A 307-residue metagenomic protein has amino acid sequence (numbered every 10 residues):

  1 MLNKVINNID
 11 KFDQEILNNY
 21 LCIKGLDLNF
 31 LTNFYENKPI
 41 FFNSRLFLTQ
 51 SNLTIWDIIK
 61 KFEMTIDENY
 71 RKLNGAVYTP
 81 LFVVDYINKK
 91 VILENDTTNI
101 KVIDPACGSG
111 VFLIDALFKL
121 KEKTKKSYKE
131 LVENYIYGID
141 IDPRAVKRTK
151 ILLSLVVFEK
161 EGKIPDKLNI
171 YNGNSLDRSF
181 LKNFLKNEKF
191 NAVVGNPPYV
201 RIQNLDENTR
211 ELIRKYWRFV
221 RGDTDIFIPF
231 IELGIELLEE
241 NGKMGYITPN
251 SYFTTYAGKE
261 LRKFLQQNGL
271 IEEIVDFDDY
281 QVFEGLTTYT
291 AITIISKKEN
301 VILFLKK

Functional and structural regions predicted by a protein language model:
M1-I141, A145-R148, R178-F180, P197 (+2 more regions): Class I S-adenosyl-L-methionine
N7, K11, F82-V83, C107 (+7 more regions): Signature of N6-adenine DNA methyltransferases within the class I
E68, L155-V156: A short structural micro-motif
K119-K123, L155, Q267: A short linear boundary/processing microfeature
K125-S127, E159-G162: Short helix-coil transition/hinge motifs at the ends and kinks of transmembrane helices, capturing the brief
N134, L168-N169: Extracytoplasmic/periplasmic beta-strand context in beta-sandwich domains, especially the cupredoxin/COX2 CuA-binding
P165: Extended basic-aromatic, gly/pro-enriched interface segments that bind polyanionic ligands
